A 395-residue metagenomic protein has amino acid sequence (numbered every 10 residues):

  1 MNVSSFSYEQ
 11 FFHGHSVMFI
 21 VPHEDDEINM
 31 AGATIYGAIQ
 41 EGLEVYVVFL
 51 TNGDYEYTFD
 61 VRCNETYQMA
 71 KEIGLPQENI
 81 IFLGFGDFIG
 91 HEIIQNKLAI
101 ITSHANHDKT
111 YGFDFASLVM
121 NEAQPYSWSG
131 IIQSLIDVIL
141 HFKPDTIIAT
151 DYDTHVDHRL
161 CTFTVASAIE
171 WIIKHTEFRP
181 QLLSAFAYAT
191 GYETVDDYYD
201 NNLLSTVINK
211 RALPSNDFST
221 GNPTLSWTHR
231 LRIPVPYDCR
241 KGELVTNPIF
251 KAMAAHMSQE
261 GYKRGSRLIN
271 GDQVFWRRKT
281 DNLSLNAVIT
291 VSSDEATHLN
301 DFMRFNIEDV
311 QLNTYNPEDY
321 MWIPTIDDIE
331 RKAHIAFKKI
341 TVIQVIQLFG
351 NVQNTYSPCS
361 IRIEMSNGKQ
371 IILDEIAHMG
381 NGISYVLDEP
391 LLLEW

Functional and structural regions predicted by a protein language model:
M1-M18, E41, D60-E65, K71 (+6 more regions): Metal-dependent de-N-acetylase/amidase catalytic core
F6-S7, H13-F59: ATP-dependent adenylation/pyrophosphate-handling site
P22-E24, V48-G53, L83-G86, T150-Y152 (+1 more regions): Active-site-proximal beta-strand/loop segments in catalytic clefts of secreted hydrolases
D26, D54-E56, I89, G191 (+2 more regions): Flexible, glycine-rich phosphate/dinucleotide-binding loops and adjacent beta-alpha linkers at cofactor/substrate
E27-M30, Y57-T58, S127, V156-D157 (+1 more regions): Secondary-structure boundary/capping motif
Q77-G90: Metal-dependent polysaccharide deacetylase catalytic core of the NodB/CE4 family, i.e., the active-site-bearing domain
N313-W395: Aromatic, loop-rich ligand-recognition surfaces of beta-strand-rich domains
